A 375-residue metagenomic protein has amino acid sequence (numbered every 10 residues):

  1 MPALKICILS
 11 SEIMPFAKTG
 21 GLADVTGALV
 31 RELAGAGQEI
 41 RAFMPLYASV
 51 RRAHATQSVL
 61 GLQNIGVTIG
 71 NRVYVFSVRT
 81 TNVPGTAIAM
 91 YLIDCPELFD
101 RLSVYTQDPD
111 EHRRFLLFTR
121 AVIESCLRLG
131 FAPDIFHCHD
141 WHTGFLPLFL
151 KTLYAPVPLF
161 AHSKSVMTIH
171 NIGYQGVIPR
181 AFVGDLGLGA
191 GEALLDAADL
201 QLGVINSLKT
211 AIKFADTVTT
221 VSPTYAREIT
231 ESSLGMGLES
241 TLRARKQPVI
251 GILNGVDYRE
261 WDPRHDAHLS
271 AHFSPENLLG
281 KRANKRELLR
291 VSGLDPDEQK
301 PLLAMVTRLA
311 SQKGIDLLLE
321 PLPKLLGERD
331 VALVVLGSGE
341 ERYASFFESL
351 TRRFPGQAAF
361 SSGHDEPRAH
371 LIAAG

Functional and structural regions predicted by a protein language model:
M1-G375: Catalytic cores of nucleotide-sugar-dependent glycosyltransferases that transfer UDP/GDP/TDP-activated
